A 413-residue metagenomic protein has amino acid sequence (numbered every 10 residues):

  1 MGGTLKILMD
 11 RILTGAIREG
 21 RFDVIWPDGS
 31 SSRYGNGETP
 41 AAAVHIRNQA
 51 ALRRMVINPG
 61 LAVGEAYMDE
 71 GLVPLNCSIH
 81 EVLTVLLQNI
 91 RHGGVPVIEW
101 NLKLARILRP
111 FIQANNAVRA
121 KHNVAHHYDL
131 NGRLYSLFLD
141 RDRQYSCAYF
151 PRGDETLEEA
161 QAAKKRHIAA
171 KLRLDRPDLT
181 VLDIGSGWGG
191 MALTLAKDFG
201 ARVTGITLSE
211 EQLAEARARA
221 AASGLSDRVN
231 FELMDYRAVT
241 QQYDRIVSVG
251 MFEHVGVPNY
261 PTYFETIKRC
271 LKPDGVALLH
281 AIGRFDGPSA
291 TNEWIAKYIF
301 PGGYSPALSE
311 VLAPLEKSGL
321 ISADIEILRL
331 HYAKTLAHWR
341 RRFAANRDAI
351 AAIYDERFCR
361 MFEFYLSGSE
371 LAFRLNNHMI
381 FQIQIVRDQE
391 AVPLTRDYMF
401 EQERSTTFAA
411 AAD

Functional and structural regions predicted by a protein language model:
M1-E155, E159-Q161, H167, L174: Feature captures hydrophobic
P177-G185: Conserved class I S-adenosyl-L-methionine
W188-F199: Conserved SAM-binding loop of SAM-dependent methyltransferases across substrates and taxa, primarily the Class I
A216-R217: Conserved SAM-binding loop
R237-I246: A short acidic, Gly/Pro-enriched loop at the edge of an enzyme's catalytic core that lines a small-molecule cofactor
P261-D274: A short glycine-rich, Lys/Arg-flanked "PGG" loop and its adjoining helix->strand segment in the class I
D274-I282: Conserved beta-strand signature within the Rossmann-like core of class I S-adenosyl-L-methionine
I282-P393, T407: Substrate-binding/catalytic lobe of Class I Rossmann-like enzymes that use SAM or dcSAM, i.e., the mid-to-C-terminal
